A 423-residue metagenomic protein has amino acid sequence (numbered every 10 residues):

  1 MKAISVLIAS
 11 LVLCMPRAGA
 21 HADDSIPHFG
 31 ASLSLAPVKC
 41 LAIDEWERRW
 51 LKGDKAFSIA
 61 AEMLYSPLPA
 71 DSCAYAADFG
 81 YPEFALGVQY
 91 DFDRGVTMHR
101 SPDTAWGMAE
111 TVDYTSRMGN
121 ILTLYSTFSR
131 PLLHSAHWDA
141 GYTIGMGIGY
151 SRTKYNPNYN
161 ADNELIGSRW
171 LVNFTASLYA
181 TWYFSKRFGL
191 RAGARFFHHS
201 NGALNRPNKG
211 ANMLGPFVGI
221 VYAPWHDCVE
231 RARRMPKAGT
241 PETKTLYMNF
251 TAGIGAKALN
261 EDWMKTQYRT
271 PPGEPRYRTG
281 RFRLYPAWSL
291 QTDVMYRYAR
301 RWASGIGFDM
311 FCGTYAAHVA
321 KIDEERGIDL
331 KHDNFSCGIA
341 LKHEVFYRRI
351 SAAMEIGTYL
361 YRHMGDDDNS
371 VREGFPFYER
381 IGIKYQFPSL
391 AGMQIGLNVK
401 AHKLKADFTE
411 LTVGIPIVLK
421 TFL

Functional and structural regions predicted by a protein language model:
S25-P27, G53-I59, G80, S116-L124 (+9 more regions): Residues that define the transmembrane beta-barrel architecture of outer-membrane proteins
P27-L33, P82-L86, A140-M146, F174 (+9 more regions): Transmembrane beta-strands of outer-membrane beta-barrel proteins
L35-L41, V88-R94, M146-K154, F196-S200 (+8 more regions): Transmembrane beta-strands of outer-membrane beta-barrel pores
V38-A60, H99-Y114, A258-L290: Surface-exposed strand-loop-strand hairpins of Gram-negative outer-membrane beta-barrel proteins
A42-R48, T97-D103, T153-A161, G202-K209 (+5 more regions): Outer-membrane beta-barrel translocator domains and adjoining extracellular loop/strand segments of Gram-negative
I59-P67, V88, L124-L132, I144-I148 (+9 more regions): Residues on the lipid-exposed face of transmembrane beta-strands in outer-membrane beta-barrel proteins
A61, N212-R233, A406-L423: Outer-membrane beta-barrel "beta-signal"
P69-C73, A136-A140, F184-L190, H226-V229 (+4 more regions): Repeated loop/turn-to-beta-strand initiation elements of outer-membrane beta-barrel proteins
